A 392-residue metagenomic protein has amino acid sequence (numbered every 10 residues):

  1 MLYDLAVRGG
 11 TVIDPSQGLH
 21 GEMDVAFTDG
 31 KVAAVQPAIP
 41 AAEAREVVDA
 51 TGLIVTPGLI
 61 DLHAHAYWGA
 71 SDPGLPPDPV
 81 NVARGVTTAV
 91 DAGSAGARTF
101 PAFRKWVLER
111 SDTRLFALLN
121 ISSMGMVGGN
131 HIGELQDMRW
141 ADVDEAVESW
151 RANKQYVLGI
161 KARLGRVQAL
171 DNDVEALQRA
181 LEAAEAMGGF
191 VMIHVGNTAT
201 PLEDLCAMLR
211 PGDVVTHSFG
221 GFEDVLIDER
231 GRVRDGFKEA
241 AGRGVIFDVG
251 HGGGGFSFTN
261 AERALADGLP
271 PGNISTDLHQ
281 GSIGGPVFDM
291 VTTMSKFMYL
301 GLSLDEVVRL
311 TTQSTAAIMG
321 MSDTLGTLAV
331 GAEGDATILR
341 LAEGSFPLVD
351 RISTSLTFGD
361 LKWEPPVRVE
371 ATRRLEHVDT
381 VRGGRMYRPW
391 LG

Functional and structural regions predicted by a protein language model:
M1-T56: Histidine-rich, glycine-flanked metal-binding segment
G10, V25, G30, G52 (+9 more regions): Divalent metal-coordination and catalytic microenvironments
A41, A50-R110: Metal-associated gating/positioning segment near the N- to mid-region
A70-P79, R139-W150, A199-L205: Short, acidic/polar
R84-V90, S94-A95, R110-M138, K161-L164: Metal-cofactor-binding active-site regions of metalloenzymes
A162-G284: Active-site core of metal-dependent hydrolases
T259-L341: His/Asp/Glu-enriched, well-ordered alpha-helical/loop segment that forms or immediately abuts the divalent-metal
E333-L391: C-terminal cap of metal-dependent C-N hydrolases
